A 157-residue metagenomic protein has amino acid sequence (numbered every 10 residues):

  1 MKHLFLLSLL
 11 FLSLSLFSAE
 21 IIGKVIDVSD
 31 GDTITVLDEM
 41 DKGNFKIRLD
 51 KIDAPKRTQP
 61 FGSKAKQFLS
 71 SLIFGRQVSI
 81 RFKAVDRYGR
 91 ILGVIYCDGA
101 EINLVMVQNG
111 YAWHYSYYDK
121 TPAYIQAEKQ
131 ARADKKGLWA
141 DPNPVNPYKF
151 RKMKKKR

Functional and structural regions predicted by a protein language model:
K2-R157: Small beta-barrel nucleic-acid-binding modules, primarily SNase/OB-fold domains and secondarily Tudor-like barrels
